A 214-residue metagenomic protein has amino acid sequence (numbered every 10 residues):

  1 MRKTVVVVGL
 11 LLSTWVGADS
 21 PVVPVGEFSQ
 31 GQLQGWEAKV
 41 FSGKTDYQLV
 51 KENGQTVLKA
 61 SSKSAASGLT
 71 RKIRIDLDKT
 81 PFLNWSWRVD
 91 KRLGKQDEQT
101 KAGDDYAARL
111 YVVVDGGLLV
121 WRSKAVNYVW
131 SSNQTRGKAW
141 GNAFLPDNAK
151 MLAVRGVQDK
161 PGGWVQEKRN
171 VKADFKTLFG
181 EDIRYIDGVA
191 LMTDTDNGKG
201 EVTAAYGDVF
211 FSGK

Functional and structural regions predicted by a protein language model:
S13-V16: N-terminal signal peptide c-region/cleavage motif recognized by signal peptidases
A18-F41: Extracellular carbohydrate-recognition regions
F28, V189, G207-F211: Extracellular beta-strand elements of beta-rich domains used for carbohydrate recognition/degradation or cell-matrix
Q48-G68: Short carbohydrate-recognition loop motifs
K72-L83, Q158-P161, D182: Extracellular/lumenal carbohydrate-interaction signature centered on repeated Trp-anchored short motifs
S86-R92, D115-G117, K172: Solvent-exposed strand-to-loop "edge" motifs in beta-rich extracellular domains
G103-A149: Extracellular/luminal beta-rich ligand-recognition and adhesion surfaces characterized by aromatic-Gly/Pro-enriched
D105-L110, D147-V157, P161-E201: Extracellular beta-strand ligand-recognition surfaces/modules
